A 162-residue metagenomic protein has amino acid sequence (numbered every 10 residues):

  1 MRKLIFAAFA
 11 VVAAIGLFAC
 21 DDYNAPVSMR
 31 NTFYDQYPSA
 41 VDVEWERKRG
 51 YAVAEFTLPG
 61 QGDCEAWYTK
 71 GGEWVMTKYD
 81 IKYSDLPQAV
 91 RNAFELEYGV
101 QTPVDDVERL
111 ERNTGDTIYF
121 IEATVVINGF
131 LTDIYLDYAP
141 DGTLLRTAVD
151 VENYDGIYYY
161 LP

Functional and structural regions predicted by a protein language model:
M1-L4: Positively charged n-region of N-terminal signal peptides that target proteins for export
F6-V11: Sec-dependent N-terminal signal peptides
I15-A19: C-terminal motif of bacterial Sec signal peptides marking the signal peptidase cleavage site
D21-Y23: Bacterial signal peptide processing site
S28-P162: First exposed extracellular module after export/assembly in secreted or surface-exposed proteins
